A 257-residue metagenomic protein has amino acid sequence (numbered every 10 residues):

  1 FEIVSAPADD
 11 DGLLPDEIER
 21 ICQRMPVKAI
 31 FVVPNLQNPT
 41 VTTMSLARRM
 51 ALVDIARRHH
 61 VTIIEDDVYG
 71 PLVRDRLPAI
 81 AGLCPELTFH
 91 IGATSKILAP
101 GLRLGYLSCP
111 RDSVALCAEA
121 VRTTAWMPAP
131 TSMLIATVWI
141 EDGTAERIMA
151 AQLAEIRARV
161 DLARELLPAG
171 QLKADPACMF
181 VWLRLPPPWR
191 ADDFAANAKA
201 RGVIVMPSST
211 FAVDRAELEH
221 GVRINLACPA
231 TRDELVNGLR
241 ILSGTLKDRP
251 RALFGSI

Functional and structural regions predicted by a protein language model:
F1-D10: PLP-dependent aspartate aminotransferase-fold enzymes
S5, I63-E65, A136, P207: Hydrophobic residues in well-ordered beta-strands that form the structural core
L13-P26, P39-T62, D67-A99: Active-site pre-lysine segment of PLP-dependent enzymes
E86-A154, R251: Conserved core segment of the aminotransferase class I/II
S108, W182-R184, N225-A227: Short hydrophobic/aromatic beta-strand micro-patches that form the beta-sheet surface supporting nucleotide- or nucleic
L153-R164, Q171-L185, N197: Conserved glycine-rich beta-strand-loop-beta hairpin in the small C-terminal domain of fold type I
A200-R201, A216-I257: PLP-dependent enzyme catalytic core of the Aspartate aminotransferase-like
